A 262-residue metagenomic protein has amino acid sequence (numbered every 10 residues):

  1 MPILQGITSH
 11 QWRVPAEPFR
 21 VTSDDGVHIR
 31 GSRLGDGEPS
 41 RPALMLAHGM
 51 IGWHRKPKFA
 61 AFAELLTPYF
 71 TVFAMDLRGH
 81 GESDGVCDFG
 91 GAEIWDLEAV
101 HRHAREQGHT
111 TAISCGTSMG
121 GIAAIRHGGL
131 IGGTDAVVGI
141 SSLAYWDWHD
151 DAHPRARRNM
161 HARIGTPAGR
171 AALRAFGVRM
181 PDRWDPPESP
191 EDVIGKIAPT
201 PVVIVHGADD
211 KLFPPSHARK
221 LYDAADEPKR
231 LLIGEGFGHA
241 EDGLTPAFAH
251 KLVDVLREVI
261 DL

Functional and structural regions predicted by a protein language model:
P2-E38: N-terminal cap/lid segment of alpha/beta-hydrolase-fold proteins
M50-A63: The serine-hydrolase catalytic nucleophile loop
A63-D84: Conserved alpha/beta-hydrolase
C87-E106: Alpha/beta-hydrolase active-site loop
L130-D182, T200: Hydrolase active-site cap/lid region
I197-A198, I204-H206, D210: Short beta-strand/loop motif that positions the catalytic acidic residue of the alpha/beta-hydrolase fold
K211-H217: Conserved alpha/beta-hydrolase "acid-adjacent" motif
F237-F248: Catalytic histidine-centered segment of alpha/beta-hydrolase-like enzymes
